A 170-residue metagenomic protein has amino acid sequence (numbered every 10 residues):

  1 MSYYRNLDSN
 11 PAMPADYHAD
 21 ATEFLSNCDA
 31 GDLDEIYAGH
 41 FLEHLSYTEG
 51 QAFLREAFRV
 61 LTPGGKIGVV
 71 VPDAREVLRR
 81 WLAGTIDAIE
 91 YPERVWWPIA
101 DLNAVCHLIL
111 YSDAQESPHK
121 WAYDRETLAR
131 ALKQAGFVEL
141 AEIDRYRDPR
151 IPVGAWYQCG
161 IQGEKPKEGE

Functional and structural regions predicted by a protein language model:
M1-S2: Conserved SAM-binding loop of SAM-dependent methyltransferases across substrates and taxa, primarily the Class I
N6-L7: Conserved SAM-binding motif I beta-strand of class I
N10: Conserved SAM/SAH-binding beta-strand->alpha-helix loop
A19-I36: A short acidic, Gly/Pro-enriched loop at the edge of an enzyme's catalytic core that lines a small-molecule cofactor
E35-F41, G50: A short beta-strand submotif of the Rossmann-like class I SAM-dependent methyltransferase core that lines
H44-L45: A short His-aromatic
E49-A52, E56, T62, K66-G169: S-adenosyl-L-methionine-dependent methyltransferase catalytic module, highlighting the catalytic core
